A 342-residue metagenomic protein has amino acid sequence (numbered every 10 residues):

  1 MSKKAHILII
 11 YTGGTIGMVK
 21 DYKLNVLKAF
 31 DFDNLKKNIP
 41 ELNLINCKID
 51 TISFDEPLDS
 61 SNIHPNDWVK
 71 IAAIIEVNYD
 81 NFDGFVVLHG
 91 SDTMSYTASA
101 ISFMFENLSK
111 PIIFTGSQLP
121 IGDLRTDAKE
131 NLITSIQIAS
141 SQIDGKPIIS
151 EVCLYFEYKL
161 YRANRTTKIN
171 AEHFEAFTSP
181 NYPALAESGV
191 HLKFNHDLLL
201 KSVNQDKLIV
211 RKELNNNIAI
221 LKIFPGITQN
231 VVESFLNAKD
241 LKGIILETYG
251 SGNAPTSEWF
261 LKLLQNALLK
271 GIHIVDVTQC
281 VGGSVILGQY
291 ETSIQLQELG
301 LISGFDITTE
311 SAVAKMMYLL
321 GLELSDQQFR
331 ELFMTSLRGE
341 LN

Functional and structural regions predicted by a protein language model:
M1-V77: ATP/NTP phosphate-donor binding region
K3-K4, I10-G14, F32-N43, R162-S251 (+1 more regions): Accessory alpha-helical/coil subdomains and C-terminal extensions that flank or cap enzyme catalytic cores
T12-G14, G90-S91, S117-P120, Y249-G250 (+1 more regions): Short, ordered loop/turn segments at secondary-structure junctions
M18-V19, T93-A98, N131-L132, N253-P255: Short glycine/serine/threonine-rich phosphate/pyrophosphate-binding segments that cradle anionic phosphate groups
F82-M94, K239-G252: Short acidic, glycine-rich surface-loop motifs adjacent to enzyme active sites
L88-K110, T256-L263, T292: Short Gly/Thr/Asp-enriched flexible loops that form oxyanion-binding sites at enzyme active sites
F114-G189: Internal gly/pro-rich beta-alpha loop/helix module that stabilizes soluble enzyme cofactors or their anionic handles
T248-N342: C-terminal non-catalytic interaction/assembly regions of soluble proteins
